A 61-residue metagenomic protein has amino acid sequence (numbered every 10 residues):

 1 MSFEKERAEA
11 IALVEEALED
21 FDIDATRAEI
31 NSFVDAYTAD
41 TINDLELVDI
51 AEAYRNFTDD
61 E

Functional and structural regions predicted by a protein language model:
M1-R27: N-terminal acidic leader/helix
D24-E61: Short, charge-rich amphipathic interface segments used for partner binding and complex assembly
